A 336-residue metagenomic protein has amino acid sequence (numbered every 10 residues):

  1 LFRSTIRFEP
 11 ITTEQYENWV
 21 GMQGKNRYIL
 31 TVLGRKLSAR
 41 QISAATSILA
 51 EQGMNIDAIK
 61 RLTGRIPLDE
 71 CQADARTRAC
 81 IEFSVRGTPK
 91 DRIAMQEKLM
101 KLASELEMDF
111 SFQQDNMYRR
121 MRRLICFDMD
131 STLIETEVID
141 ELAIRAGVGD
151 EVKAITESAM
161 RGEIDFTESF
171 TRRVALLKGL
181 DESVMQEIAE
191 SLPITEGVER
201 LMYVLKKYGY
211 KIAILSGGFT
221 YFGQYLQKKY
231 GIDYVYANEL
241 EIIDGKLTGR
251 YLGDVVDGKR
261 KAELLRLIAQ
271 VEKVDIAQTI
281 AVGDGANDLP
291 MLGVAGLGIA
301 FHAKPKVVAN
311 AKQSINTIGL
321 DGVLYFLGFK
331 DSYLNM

Functional and structural regions predicted by a protein language model:
T12-V20, Q114-R123, E157-L180, M336: Long, charged amphipathic helices and adjacent flexible linkers at domain junctions
V20-S38, A45-L49: Short glycine-/aliphatic-rich beta-strand segments at the starts of folded cytosolic domains
S38-S43, P89-K98: Short, conserved charged micro-motifs
E70-P89: A generic structural motif
R122-I139, D284-N287, L292: Asp-based phosphoryl-transfer active-site loop
E141-V204: A metal-dependent, Asp-based hydrolase signature
G179-M336: C-terminal cap/substrate-recognition subdomain and adjoining C-terminal extension of metal-dependent phosphatase-like
